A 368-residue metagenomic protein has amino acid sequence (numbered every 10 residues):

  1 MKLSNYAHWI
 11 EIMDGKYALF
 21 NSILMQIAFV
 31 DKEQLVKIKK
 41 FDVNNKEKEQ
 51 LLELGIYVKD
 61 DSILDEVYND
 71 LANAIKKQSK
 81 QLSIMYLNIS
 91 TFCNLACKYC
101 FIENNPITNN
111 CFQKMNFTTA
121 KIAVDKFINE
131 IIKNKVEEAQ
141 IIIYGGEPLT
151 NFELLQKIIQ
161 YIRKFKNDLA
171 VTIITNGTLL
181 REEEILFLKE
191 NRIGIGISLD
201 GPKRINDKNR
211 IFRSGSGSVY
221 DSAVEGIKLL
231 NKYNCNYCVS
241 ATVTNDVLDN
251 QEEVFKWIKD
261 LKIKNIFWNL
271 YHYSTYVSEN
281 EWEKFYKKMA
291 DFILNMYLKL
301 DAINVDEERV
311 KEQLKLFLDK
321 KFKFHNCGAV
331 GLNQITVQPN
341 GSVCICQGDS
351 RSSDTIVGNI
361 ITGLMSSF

Functional and structural regions predicted by a protein language model:
L3-L19, L24, A28-F29, E47-Y86 (+1 more regions): N-terminal [4Fe-4S]-dependent radical SAM core
L3-N5, W9-Q34, K311-F368: Accessory C-terminal segments flanking Radical SAM cores
L35-D42: Short helix-coil junctions and helix-kink-helix linkers
E66-L186, E190-N191: Conserved alpha-helical substructure of the radical SAM core
S83-M85, I141, V171-I173, I195-I197 (+2 more regions): Hydrophobic faces of well-ordered beta-strands that scaffold small-molecule active sites in alpha/beta enzyme cores
K135-A139, N167-L169, N191-I193, N234-Y237 (+2 more regions): Short, well-ordered coil/turn segments that N-cap beta-strands
I185-R204, I263-H272: Non-cysteine beta-strand/loop elements that form the S-adenosyl-L-methionine
K208-V224, K228-N326, V330, P339-N340 (+1 more regions): Radical SAM enzyme [4Fe-4S]-AdoMet core and its adjacent flexible, acidic and glycine-rich loops/tails across
